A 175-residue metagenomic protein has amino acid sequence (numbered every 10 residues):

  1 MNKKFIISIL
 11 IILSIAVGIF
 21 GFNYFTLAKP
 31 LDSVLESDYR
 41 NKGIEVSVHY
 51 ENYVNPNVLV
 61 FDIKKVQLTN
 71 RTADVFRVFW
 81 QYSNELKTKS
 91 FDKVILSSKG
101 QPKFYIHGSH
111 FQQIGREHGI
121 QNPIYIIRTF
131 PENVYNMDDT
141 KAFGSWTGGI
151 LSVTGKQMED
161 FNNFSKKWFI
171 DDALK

Functional and structural regions predicted by a protein language model:
K4-Y24: Hydrophobic membrane-insertion alpha-helices, especially the h-region of bacterial N-terminal signal peptides
G21-V34: Transmembrane signal-anchor/signal-peptide helices with a preference for the extracytoplasmic
V34-V66: Short edge beta-strands and adjacent turn/loop segments
V60-D62, K93-K175: Polar/charged, Gly/Pro-rich intrinsically disordered segments
Q67-T69, P102: Residues that cap or initiate secondary-structure elements
T69-N70, I114: A short local loop/turn or secondary-structure capping micro-motif enriched for an aromatic residue
R71-D92: Short, non-transmembrane amphipathic alpha-helical segments
